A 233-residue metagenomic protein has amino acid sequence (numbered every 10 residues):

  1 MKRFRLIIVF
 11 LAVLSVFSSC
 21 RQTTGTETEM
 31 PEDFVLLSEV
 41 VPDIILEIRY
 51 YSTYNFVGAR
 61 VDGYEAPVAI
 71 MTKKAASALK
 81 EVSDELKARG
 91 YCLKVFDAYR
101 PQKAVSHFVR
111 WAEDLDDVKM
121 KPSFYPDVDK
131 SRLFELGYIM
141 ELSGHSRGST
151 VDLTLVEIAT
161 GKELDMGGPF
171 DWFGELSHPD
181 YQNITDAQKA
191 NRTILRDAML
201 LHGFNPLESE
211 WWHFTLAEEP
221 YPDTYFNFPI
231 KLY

Functional and structural regions predicted by a protein language model:
M1-I7: Bacterial N-terminal signal peptides that target proteins for export
V9-L14: Hydrophobic helical h-region of N-terminal Sec-dependent signal peptides in bacterial secretory/periplasmic proteins
V16-S19: C-terminal motif of bacterial Sec signal peptides marking the signal peptidase cleavage site
R21-A98, V105-S209, E218-Y233: Extracytoplasmic cell-surface/polysaccharide-interacting catalytic and binding patches
F214: Conserved metal-phosphate-binding beta-hairpin within the catalytic cores of diverse ATP-dependent phosphoryl-transfer
